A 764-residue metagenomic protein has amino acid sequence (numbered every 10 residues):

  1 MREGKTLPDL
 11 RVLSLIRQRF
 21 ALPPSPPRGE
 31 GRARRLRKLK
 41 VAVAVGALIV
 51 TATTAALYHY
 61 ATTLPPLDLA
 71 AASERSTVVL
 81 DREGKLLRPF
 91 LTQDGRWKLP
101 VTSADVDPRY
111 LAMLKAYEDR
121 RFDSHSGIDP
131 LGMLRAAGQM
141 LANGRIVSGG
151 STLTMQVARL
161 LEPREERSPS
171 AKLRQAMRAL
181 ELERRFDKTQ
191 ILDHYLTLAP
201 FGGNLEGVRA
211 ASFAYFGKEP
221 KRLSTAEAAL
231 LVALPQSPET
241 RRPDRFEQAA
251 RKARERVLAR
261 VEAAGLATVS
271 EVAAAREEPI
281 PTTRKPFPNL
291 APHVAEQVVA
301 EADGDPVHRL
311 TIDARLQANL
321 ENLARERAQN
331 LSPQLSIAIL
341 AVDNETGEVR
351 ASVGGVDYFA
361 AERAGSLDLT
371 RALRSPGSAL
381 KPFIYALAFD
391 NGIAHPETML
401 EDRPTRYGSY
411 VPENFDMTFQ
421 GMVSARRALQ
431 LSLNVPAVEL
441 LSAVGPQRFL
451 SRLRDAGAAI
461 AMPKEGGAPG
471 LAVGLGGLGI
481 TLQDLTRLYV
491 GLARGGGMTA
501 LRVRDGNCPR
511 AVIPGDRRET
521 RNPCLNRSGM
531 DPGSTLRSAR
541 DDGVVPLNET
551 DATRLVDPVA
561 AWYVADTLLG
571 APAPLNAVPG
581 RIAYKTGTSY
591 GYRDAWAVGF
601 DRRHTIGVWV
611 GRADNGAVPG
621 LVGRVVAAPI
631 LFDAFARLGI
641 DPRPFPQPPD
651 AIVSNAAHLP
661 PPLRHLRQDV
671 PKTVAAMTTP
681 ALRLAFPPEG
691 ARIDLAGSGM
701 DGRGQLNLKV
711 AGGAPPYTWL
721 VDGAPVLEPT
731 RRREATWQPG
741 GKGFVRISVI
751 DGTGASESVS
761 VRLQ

Functional and structural regions predicted by a protein language model:
M1-L36, R510, G515-G533, A539-E549: A cross-taxon signal for low-complexity, glycine/charged-rich
D9-I16, R35-R82, R121, L141: N-terminal type II signal-anchor transmembrane helix that functions as the membrane-insertion/stop-transfer segment
T54, R145-A318, N322, E413 (+5 more regions): Non-catalytic, structured segments within soluble enzyme domains
H59-L111: Terminal hydrophobic membrane-targeting helix
L67, L80, A267, P281 (+5 more regions): Soluble, non-transmembrane domains of envelope/secretory-pathway proteins that act on or interact with carbohydrate
K85-L99, E206, A210, E239-P243 (+9 more regions): Short pre-catalytic segments that frame enzyme active sites
A142-R167, K221, R284-A300, I393-F449 (+4 more regions): Conserved catalytic neighborhood of penicillin-recognizing serine enzymes
L310-N330, A341-D343, S352, A360-A372 (+4 more regions): A penicillin-recognizing enzyme superfamily signal
